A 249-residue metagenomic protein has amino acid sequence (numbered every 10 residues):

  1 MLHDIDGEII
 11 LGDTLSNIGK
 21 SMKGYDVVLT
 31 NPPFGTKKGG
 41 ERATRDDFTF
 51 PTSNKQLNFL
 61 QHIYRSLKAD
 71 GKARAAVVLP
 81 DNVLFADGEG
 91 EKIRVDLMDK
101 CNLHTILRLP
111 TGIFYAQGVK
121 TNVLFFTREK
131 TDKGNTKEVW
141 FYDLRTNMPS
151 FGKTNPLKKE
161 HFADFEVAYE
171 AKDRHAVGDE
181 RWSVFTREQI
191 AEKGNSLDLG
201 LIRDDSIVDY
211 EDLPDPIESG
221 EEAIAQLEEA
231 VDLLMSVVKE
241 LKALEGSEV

Functional and structural regions predicted by a protein language model:
M1-D6: Short, conserved SAM-binding/catalytic segment of Class I S-adenosyl-L-methionine-dependent methyltransferases
L11, S16-V249: A conserved structural/catalytic subdomain of Rossmann-like adenosyl-cofactor enzymes
